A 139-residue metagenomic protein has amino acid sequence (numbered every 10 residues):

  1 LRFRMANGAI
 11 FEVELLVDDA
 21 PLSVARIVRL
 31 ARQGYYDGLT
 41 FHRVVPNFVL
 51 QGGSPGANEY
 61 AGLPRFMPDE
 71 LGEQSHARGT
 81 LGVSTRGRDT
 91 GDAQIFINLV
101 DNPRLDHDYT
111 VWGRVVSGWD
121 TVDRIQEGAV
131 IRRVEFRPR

Functional and structural regions predicted by a protein language model:
L1-R139: Cyclophilin-like peptidyl-prolyl cis-trans isomerases
